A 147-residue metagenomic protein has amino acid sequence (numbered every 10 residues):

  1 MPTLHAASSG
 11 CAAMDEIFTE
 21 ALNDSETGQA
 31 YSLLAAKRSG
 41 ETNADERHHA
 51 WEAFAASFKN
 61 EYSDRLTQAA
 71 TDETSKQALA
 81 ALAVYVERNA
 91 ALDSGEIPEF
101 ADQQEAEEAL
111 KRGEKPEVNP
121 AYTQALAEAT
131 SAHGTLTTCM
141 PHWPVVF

Functional and structural regions predicted by a protein language model:
M1-S8: C-terminal region of N-terminal signal peptides and the immediate post-cleavage residues of exported proteins
A13, I17-D93, K111-M140: Alpha-helical segments in soluble extracytoplasmic regions
S94-E108, R112: Long, low-complexity or tandemly repetitive, helically biased scaffold regions used for multimeric assembly/adhesion
V145-F147: Short, solvent-exposed mixed-charge patches
